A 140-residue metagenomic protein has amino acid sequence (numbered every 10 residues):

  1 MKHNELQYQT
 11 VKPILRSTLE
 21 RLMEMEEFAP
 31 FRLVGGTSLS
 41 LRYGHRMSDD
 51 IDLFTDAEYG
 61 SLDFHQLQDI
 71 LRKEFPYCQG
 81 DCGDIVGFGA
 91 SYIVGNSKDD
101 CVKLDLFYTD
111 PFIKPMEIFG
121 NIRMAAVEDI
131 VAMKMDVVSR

Functional and structural regions predicted by a protein language model:
M1-R140: Compositionally biased terminal segments of proteins
